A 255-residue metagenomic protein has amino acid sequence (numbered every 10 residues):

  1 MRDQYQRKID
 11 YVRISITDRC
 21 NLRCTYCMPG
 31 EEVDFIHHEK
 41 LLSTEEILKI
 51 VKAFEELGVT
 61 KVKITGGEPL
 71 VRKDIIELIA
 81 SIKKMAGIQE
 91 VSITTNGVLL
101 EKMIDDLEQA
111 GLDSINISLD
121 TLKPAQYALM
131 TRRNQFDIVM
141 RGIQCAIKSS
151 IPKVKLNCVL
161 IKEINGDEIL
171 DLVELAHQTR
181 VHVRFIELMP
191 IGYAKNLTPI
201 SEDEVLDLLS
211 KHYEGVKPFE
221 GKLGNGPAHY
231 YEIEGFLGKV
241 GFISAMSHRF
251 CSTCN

Functional and structural regions predicted by a protein language model:
M1-S15, R23, E56, A228-K239 (+1 more regions): N-terminal [4Fe-4S]-dependent radical SAM core
Q4-T44: Canonical Radical SAM [4Fe-4S] cluster-binding loop centered on the CxxxCxxC motif and its immediate flanking residues
E32-H37, K123-M130, I191-N196: A short acidic, helix-capping loop that chelates divalent metal ions and anchors anionic groups
T44-I64, R72-H182: Radical SAM/AdoMet-radical enzyme domain recognition
E68: Conserved G/P- and acidic residue-centered "switch" motifs that form tight phosphate/ATP-binding loops in soluble
L160-I164, M189-G192, M246: Glycine-rich beta-alpha junction loops
G192-N255: Accessory C-terminal segments flanking Radical SAM cores
